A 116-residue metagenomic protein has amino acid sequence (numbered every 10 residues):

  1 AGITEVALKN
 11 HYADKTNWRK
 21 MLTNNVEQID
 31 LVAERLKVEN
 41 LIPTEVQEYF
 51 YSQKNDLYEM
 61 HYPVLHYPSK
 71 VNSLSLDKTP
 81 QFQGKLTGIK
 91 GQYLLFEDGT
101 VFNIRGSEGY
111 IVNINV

Functional and structural regions predicted by a protein language model:
G2-V116: Conserved RNA-binding domains used in RNP assembly and mRNA/RNA metabolism
